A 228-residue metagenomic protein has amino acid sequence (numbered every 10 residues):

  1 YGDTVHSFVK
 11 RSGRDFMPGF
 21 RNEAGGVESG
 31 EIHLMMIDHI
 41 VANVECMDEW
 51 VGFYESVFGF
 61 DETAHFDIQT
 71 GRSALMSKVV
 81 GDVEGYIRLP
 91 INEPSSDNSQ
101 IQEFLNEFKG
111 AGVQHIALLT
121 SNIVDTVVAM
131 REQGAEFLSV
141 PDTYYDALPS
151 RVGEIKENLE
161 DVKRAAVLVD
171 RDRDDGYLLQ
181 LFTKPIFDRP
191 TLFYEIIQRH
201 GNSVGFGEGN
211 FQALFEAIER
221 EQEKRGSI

Functional and structural regions predicted by a protein language model:
Y1-E62, R72-I228: Glyoxalase I/VOC metalloenzyme domain signal
H65-D67: Active-site and NAD+-binding cores of ADP-ribose-processing enzymes
